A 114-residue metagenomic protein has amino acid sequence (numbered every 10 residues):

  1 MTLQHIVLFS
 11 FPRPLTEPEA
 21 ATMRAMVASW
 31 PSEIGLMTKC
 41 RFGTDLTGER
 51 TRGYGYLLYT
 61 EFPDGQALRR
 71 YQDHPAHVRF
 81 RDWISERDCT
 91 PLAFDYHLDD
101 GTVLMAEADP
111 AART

Functional and structural regions predicted by a protein language model:
M1-Y54, P63-D73, C89, Y96-T114: Short S/T/G/P-rich N-terminal loop/turn motif that feeds into the first structured element of a domain
Q72, R81-I84: Short, flexible helix/strand-to-coil boundary loops that buttress conserved ligand/catalytic motifs in alpha/beta
H77-V78: N-terminal soluble domains immediately following signal/targeting peptides that reside in extracytoplasmic
